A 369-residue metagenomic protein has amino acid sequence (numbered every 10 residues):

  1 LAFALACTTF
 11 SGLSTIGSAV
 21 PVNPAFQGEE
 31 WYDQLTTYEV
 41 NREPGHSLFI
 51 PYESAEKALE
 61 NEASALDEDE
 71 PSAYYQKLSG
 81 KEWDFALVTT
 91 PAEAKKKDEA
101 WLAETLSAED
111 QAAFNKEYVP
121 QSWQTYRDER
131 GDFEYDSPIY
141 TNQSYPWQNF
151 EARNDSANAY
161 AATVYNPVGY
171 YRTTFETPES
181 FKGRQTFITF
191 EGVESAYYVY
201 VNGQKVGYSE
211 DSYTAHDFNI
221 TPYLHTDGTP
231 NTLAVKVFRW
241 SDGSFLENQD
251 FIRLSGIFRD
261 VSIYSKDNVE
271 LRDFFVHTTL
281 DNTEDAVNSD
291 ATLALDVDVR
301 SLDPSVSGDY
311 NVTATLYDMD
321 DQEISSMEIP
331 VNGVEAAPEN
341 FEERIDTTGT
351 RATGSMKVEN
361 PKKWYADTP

Functional and structural regions predicted by a protein language model:
C7-A19: Sec-dependent signal peptide cleavage junction
V20-N61, D69, A86-T90, A161-D273 (+2 more regions): Accessory beta-strand-rich segments of carbohydrate-active enzymes
S79-V168, V235-V269: Core domains of carbohydrate- and sulfate-ester-processing enzymes
Y171-T173, T214-F218, E339-E343, T350-M356: Short strand-edge motifs at loop-to-beta-strand transitions and within beta-strands of extracellular beta-rich domains
V201, S289-G333, E339-F341: Beta-strand-rich binding/interaction modules
S209-S212, L224-T226, V331-T350: Short proline/glycine- and polar residue-rich coil/turn motifs
F218-L224, R351-P369: Signal that preferentially marks extracellular ectodomain short beta-strand elements of beta-sandwich modules
N268-P304: Surface beta-strand/loop "capping" patches
